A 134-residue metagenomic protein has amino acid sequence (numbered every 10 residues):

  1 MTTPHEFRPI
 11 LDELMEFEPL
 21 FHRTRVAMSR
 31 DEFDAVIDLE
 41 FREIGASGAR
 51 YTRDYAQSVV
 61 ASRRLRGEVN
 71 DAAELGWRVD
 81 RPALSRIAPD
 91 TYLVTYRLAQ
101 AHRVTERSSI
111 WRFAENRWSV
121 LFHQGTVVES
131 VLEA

Functional and structural regions predicted by a protein language model:
M1-L39, V131-A134: Short, low-complexity N-terminal intrinsically disordered segments enriched in polar/charged residues
L11, T24, R30-D90: A solvent-exposed, acidic/Ser-Thr-rich amphipathic alpha-helical stretch
F21, V79-S85, Y96-L98, E106-F113: Hydrophobic/aromatic beta-strand elements that line small-molecule binding cavities or substrate pockets in beta-rich
I37, L98-Q100, Q124-V127: Short beta-strand segments enriched in hydrophobic/aromatic residues within well-folded beta-rich domains
L75, A101-R103: Short loop/turn motifs at secondary-structure junctions and domain boundaries
I87-P89, A101, E115-R117: Short strand-connecting beta-turns/loops that link adjacent beta-strands
V104-E133: Short beta-strand edge/turn micro-motifs at domain boundaries
